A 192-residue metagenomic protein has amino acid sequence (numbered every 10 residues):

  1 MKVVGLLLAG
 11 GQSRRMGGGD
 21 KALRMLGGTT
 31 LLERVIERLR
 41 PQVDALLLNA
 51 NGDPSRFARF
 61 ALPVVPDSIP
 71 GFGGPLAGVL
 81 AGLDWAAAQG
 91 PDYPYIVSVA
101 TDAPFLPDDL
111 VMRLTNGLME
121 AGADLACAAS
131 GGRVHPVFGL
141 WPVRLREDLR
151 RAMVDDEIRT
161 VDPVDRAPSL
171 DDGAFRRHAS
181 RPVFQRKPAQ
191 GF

Functional and structural regions predicted by a protein language model:
M1-I158, R166-A179, V183: Nucleotide and nucleotide-moiety/phosphate-recognizing core
A189-F192: Acidic, Mg2+-coordinating catalytic module of metal-dependent nucleases/exonucleases that use a two-metal-ion mechanism
